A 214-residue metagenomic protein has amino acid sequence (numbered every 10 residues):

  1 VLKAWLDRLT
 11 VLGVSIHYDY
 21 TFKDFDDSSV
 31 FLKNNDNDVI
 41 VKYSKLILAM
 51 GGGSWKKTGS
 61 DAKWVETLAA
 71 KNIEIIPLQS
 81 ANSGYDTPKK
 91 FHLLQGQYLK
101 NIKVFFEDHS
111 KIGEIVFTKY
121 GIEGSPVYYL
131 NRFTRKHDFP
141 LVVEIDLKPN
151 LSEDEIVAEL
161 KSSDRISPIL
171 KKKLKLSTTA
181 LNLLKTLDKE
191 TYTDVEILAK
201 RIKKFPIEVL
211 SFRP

Functional and structural regions predicted by a protein language model:
V1-S15, Y20: Conserved N-terminal/central alpha/beta ligand/cofactor-binding core
I16-Y20, P77-Q79, R213: Short loop/edge segments at beta-strand edges and connector loops that shape dinucleotide/nucleotide cofactor-binding
H17, D36-K45, S110-G113: Core beta-strand elements of the Rossmann-like FAD/NAD(P) dinucleotide-binding domain in flavoenzyme oxidoreductases
H17-S29: A conserved short coil-to-beta-strand element within the FAD-binding core of flavoproteins
Y18, A180-P214: A glycine-rich dinucleotide-binding beta-alpha-beta segment and adjacent secondary-structure elements that constitute
F22-K23, I40-S60, L68-A69, I115-E123: Short hydrophobic core segments
I73-P77, S83-T193: An anion/pyrophosphate-binding glycine-rich loop and adjacent beta-alpha core in soluble alpha-beta enzymes
